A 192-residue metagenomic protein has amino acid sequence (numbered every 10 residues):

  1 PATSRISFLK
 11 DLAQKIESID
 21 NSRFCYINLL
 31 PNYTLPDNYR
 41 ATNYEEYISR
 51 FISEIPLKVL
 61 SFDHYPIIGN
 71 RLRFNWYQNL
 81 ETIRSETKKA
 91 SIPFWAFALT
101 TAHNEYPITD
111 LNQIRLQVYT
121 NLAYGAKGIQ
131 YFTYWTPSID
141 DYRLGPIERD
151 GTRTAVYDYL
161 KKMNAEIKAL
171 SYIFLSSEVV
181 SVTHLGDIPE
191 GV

Functional and structural regions predicted by a protein language model:
P1-V192: Glycan-processing catalytic domains of CAZymes
